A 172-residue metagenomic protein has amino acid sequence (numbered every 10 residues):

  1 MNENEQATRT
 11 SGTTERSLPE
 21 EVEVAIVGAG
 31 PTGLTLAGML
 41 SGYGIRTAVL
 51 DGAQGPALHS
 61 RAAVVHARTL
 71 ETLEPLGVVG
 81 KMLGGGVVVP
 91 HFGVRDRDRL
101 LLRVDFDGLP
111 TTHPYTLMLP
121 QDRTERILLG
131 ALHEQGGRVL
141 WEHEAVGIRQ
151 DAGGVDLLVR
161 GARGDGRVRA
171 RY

Functional and structural regions predicted by a protein language model:
E15-T32: Beta1/beta-strand and adjacent pyrophosphate-binding region of the FAD-binding site in flavoprotein oxidoreductases
E20-V22, G164-Y172: Core beta-strand elements of the Rossmann-like FAD/NAD(P) dinucleotide-binding domain in flavoenzyme oxidoreductases
A29-P31, G52, Q121: Glycine-rich Rossmann-fold phosphate-binding loop(s) that bind the pyrophosphate of adenine dinucleotide cofactors
M39-A62: Glycine-rich FAD pyrophosphate-binding loop
L58-Q135, R149: Active-site-adjacent segment of FAD-dependent monooxygenases/related oxidoreductases
W141-D156: A conserved short coil-to-beta-strand element within the FAD-binding core of flavoproteins
